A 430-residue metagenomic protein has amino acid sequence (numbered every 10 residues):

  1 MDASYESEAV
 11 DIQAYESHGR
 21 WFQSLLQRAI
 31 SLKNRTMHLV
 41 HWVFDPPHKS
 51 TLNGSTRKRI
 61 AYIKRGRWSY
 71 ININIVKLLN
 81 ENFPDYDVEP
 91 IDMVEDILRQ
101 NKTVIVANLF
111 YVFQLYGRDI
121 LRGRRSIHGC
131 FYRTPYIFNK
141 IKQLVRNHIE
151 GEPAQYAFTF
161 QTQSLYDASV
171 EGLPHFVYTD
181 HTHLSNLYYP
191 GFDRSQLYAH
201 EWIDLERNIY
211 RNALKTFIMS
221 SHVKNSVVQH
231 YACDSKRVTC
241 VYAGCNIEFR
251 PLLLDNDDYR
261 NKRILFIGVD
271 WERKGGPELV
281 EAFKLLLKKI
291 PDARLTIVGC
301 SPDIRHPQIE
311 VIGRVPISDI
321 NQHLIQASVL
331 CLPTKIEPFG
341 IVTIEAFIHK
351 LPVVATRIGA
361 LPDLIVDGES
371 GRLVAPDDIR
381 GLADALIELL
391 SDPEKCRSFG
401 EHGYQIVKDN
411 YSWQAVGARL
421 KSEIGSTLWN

Functional and structural regions predicted by a protein language model:
Q196-T216: Membrane-proximal helix-turn-helix segments that form the acceptor-binding/catalytic region of lipid-linked
H222, G244: Carbohydrate-associated surface elements
E248, L252-K274, V280-K284: Conserved donor-binding/catalytic core segment of Leloir-type glycosyltransferases
R314, D367-G368, R372-I379, E388-E394: Conserved acidic donor-binding segment of nucleotide-sugar-dependent glycosyltransferases
V315, Q322-A327: Short alpha-helical donor nucleotide-sugar binding micro-motif in glycosyltransferases
L330-C331, V354: A short hydrophobic beta-strand element within the catalytic core of glycosyltransferases that build diverse glycans
K335: Aromatic "clamp/platform" in nucleotide-sugar-dependent glycosyltransferases that forms part of the donor/acceptor
P352-A355, I365: Short hydrophobic beta-strand element within catalytic cores of glycosyltransferases and related nucleotide-activated
